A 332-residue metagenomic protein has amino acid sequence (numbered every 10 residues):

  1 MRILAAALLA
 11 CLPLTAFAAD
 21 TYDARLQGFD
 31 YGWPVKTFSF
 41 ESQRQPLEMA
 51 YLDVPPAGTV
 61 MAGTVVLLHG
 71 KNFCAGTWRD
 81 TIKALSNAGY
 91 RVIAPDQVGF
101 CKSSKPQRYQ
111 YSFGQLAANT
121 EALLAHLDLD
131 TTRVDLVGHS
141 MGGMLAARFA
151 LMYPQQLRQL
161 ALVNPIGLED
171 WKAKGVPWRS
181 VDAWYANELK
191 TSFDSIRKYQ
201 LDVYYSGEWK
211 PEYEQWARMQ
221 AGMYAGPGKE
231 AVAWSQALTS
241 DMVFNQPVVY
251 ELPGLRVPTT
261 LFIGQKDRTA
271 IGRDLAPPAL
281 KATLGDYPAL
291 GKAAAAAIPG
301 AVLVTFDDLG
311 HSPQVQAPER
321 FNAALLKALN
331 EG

Functional and structural regions predicted by a protein language model:
A24-P56: N-terminal cap/lid segment of alpha/beta-hydrolase-fold proteins
S42-Q45, L52-G58, N87, Q97-V137 (+1 more regions): Active-site loop/oxyanion-hole signature of alpha/beta-hydrolase fold enzymes
Q43, L47, L52-K102, A324: Conserved HGGG/HGGXW glycine-rich cap/lid loop of the alpha/beta-hydrolase fold
A147, L151, L160-T191: Flexible "cap/lid" loop of the alpha/beta hydrolase fold
T191-L252: Conserved alpha/beta-hydrolase catalytic His-Asp/Glu region
G226-G291: Conserved serine/cysteine hydrolase catalytic core
P288-G332: Catalytic active-site module of serine/aspartate enzymes centered on a nucleophile-bearing elbow/loop
